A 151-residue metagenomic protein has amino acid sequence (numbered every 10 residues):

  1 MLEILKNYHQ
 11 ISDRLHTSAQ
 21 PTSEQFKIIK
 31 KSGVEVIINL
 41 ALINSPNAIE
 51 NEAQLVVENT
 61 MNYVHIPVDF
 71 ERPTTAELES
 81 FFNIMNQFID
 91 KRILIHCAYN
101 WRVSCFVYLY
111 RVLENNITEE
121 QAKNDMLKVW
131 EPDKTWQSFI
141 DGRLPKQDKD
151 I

Functional and structural regions predicted by a protein language model:
M1-A19, M61, D141: Mobile, glycine- and charge-enriched loop segments and immediately flanking short secondary-structure elements within
N7-Q10, Q54-E58, Q147: Short, conserved catalytic or adaptor-binding loops enriched in Gly and charged residues
L15, R92-I93: Structural motif
H16-Q87: Cysteine-based protein phosphatase catalytic domain of the PTP/DSP
I49-N51, N100, Y108-L109: Short amphipathic alpha-helical segments
E71, E77, F82-R92, L109-I151: PTP/DSP superfamily signal
I93-F106: A phosphate-binding catalytic loop at a beta-strand-loop-alpha-helix junction that coordinates phosphoryl groups
